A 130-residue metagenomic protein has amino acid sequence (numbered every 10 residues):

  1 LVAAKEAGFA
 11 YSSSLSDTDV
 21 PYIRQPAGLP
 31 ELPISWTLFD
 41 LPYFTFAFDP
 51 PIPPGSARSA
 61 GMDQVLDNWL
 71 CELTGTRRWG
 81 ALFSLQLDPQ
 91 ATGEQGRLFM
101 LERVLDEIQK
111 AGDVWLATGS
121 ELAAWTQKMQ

Functional and structural regions predicted by a protein language model:
L1-W79: Active-site-adjacent pocket scaffolds in enzyme catalytic domains
D63-Q130: C-terminal domain-boundary segment and adjacent tail
